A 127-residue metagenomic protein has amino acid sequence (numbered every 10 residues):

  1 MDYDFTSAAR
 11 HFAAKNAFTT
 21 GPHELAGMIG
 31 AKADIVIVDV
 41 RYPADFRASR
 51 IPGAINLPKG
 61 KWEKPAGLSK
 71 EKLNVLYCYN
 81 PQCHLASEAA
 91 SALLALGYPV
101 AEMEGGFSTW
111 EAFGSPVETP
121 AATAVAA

Functional and structural regions predicted by a protein language model:
M1-V36, P43-D45, T119-A127: Flexible, polar/low-complexity N-terminal or interdomain linker segments that lie immediately upstream of folded
I29, R50, G114: Short, flexible helix/strand-to-coil boundary loops that buttress conserved ligand/catalytic motifs in alpha/beta
K32-I37, P52-G53, L73, P99: Short active-site oxyanion
D39, A54, L93: Terminal peptide-recognition signature
Y42-N56: Acidic/glycine-enriched edge-of-secondary-structure segments
I55, L73, V117-A121: Short, hinge-like loop/turn segments at secondary-structure boundaries
I55-E63: Glycine-rich, highly charged phosphate/nucleotide-binding loops
E63, L68-E111: Catalytic cysteine-centered active loop of the rhodanese-like fold, especially the PTP/DSP P-loop
